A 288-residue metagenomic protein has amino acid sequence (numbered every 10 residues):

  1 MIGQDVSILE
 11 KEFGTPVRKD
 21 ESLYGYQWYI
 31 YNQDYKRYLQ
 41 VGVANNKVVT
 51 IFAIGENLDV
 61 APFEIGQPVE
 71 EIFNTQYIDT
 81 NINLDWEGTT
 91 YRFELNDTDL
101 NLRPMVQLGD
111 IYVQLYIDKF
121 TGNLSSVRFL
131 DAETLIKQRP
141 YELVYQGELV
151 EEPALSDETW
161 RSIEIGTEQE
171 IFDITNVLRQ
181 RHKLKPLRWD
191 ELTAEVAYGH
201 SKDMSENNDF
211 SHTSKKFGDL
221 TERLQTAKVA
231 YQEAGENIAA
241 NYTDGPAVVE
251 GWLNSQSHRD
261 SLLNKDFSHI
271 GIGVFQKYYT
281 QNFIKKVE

Functional and structural regions predicted by a protein language model:
M1-D99, M105-Q107, Q114-R181, P186: Short helix/turn-capping signatures at newly exposed starts of structured segments
S7, K11, E70, N74 (+7 more regions): Solvent-exposed, polar/charged alpha-helical surfaces in well-ordered, non-transmembrane soluble domains, broadly
R18-K19, Y29-N32, V43, V48 (+7 more regions): Residue-level signal for functionally critical sites in structured catalytic/ligand-binding pockets
Y35, N45, T50-I51, G55 (+1 more regions): Short, surface-exposed glycine/acidic/tryptophan-bearing loops
D59, F63-I111, I117, L220-E288: A well-ordered secondary-structure block
E152-P153, T213, L262-N264: Glycine-rich loops and low-complexity Gly/Arg-rich segments that provide flexible linkers or classic glycine-based
S162-E222, D266-G273, K277: Short, well-ordered surface patches within globular domains
